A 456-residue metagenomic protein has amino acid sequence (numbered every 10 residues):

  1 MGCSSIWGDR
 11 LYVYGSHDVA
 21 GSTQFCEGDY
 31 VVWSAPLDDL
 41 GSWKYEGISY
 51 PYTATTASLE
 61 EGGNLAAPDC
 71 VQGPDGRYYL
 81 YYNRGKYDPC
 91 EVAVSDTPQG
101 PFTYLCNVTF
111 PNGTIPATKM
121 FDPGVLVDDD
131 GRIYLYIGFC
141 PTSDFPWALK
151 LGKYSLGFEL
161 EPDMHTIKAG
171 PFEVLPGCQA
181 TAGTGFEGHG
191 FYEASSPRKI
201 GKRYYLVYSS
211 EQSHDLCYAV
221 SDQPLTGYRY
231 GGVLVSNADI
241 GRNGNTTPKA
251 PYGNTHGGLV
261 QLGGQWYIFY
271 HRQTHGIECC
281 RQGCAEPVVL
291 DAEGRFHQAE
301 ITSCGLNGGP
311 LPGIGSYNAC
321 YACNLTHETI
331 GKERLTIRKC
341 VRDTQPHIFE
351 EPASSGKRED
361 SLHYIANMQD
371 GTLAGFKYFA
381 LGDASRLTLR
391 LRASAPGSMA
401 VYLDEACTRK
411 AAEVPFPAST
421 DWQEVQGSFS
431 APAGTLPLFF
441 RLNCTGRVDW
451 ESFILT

Functional and structural regions predicted by a protein language model:
M1-T456: Carbohydrate-active catalytic/glycan-binding domains of CAZyme proteins, especially the secreted or lumenal ectodomains
